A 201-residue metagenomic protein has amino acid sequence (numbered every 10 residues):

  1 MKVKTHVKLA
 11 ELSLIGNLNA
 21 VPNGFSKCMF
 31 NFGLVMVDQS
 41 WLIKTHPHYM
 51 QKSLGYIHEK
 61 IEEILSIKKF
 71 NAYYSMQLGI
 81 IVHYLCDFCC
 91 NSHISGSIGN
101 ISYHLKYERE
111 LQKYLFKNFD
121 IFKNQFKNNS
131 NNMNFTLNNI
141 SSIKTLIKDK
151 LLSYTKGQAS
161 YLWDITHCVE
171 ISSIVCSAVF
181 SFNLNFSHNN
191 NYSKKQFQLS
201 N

Functional and structural regions predicted by a protein language model:
M1-N201: N-terminal membrane-targeting hydrophobic helices
